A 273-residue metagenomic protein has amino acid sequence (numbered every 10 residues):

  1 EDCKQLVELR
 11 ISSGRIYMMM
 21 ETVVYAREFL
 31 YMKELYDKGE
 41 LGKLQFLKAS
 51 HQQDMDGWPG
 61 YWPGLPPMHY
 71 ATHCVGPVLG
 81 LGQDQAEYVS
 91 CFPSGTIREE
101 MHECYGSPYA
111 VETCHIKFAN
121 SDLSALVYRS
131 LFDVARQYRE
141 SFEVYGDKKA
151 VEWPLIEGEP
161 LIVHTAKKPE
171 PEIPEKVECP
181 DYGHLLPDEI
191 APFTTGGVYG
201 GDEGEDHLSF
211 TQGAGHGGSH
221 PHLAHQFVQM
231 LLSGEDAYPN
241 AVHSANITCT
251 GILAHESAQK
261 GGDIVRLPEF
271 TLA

Functional and structural regions predicted by a protein language model:
E1-G60, G64-P67: A contiguous active-site-proximal alpha/beta segment in oxidoreductase catalytic domains
C3, A26-F29, C74-V75, A224-H225 (+1 more regions): A general structural signal for well-ordered alpha-helical segments in protein cores
V7, K33, V75-L79, H115 (+2 more regions): Non-transmembrane alpha-helical segments in soluble domains of secreted/periplasmic/extracellular proteins
R15, G42, E256-A273: C-terminal capping/lid region of NAD(P)-dependent oxidoreductase domains
Q45-K48, S90, E152: Residues embedded in well-ordered beta-strands within globular domains across many folds
D56-R139, E143, V242: Rossmann-like dinucleotide-binding domain that binds NAD(P)(H)
G82, A224-E235, I252-H255, Q259: Short, hydrophobic alpha-helical segments
Y109, H115-A119, K148-P239, A273: C-terminal glycine/acidic-rich active-site capping loop/insertion
